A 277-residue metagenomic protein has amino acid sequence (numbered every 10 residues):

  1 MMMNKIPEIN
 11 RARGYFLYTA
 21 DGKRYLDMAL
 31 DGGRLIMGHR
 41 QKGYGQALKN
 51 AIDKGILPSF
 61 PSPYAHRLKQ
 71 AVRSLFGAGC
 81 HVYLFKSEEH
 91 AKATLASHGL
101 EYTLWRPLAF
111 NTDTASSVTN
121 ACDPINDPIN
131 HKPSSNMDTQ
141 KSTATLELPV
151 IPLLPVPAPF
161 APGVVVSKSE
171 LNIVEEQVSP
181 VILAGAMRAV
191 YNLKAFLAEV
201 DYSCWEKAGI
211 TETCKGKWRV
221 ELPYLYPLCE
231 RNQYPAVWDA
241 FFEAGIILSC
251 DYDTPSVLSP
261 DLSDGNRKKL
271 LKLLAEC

Functional and structural regions predicted by a protein language model:
M1-F16, D31, I36, A51 (+4 more regions): Active-site-adjacent loop/helix segments that line or gate small-molecule/cofactor pockets in enzymes
Y25-L26, L30-P63, Q70-F76, C80: Glycine-rich phosphate-binding segment of PLP-dependent enzymes
R73-P107: Short loop-beta-helix segment that forms the pyridoxal 5′-phosphate
R106-Y191: Active-site PLP attachment segment
I173-E212, E230: Structural signature of PLP-dependent enzymes
W205-A240, S256-L262: Conserved PLP-binding catalytic core of the aspartate aminotransferase-like
A240-C277: PLP-dependent enzyme catalytic core of the Aspartate aminotransferase-like
